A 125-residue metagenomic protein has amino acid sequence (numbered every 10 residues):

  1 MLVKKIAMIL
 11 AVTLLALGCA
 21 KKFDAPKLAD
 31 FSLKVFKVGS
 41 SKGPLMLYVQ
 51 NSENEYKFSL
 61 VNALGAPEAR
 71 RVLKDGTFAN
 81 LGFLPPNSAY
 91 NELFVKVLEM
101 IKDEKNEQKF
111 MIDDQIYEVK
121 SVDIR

Functional and structural regions predicted by a protein language model:
K4-I9: Sec-dependent signal peptide recognition, specifically the positively charged N-region followed immediately by
A16-G18: C-terminal motif of bacterial Sec signal peptides marking the signal peptidase cleavage site
A20-K22: Bacterial signal peptide processing site
D24-L33: Short, low-complexity, disordered segments immediately C-terminal to signal peptides in bacterial exported proteins
K37-R71: Post-signal-peptide N-terminal segment of Sec-exported extracytoplasmic proteins
Q50-E55, V72-T77, K105, V122-R125: Short, solvent-exposed coil/turn segments at beta-strand boundaries
L60-L64, L73-T77, G82-P86, D123: A mature extracytoplasmic/lumenal domain signature
L84-R125: C-terminal low-complexity, charged extensions that often adopt amphipathic alpha-helices
